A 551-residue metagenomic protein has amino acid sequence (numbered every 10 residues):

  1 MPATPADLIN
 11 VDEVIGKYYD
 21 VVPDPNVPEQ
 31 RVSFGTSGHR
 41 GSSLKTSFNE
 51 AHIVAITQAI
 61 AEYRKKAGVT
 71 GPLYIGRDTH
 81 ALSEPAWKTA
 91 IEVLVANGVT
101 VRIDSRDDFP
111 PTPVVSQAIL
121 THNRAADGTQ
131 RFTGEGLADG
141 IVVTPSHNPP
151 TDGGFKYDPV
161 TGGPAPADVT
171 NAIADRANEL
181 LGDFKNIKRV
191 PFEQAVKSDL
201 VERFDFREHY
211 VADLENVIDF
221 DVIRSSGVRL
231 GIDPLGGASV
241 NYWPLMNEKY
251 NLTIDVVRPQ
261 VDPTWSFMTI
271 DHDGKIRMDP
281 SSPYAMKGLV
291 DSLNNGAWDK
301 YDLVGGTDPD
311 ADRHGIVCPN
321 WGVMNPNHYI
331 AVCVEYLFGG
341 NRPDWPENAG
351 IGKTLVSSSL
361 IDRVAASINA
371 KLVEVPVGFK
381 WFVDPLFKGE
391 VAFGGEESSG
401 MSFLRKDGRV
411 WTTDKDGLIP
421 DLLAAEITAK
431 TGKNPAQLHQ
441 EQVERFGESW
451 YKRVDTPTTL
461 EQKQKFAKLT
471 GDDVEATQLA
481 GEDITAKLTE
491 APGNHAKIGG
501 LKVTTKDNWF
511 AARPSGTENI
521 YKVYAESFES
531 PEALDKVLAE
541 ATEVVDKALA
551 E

Functional and structural regions predicted by a protein language model:
M1-A96, T121, F192, L200-L230 (+2 more regions): An N-terminal, well-structured beta->alpha segment
P2-P5, G68-A165, D362: Ferredoxin-reductase
P5-L8, E13-D20, T100-S116, R124-A125 (+3 more regions): Phosphate-binding chemistry for phosphorylated carbohydrates and sugar-nucleotides
N26-T36, K188-P191, V256-P263, G516-T517: Flexible hinge/switch segments at interdomain interfaces of large molecular machines
E50, F109, V114, W509-A511: Metallocofactor- and cofactor-centric catalytic cores in central/energy metabolism, strongly enriched
G76, G140-S146, G306-P309, G394 (+1 more regions): Short beta-strand segments
K433-E551: Catalytic-core signal marking the mid-to-C-terminal active-site face
